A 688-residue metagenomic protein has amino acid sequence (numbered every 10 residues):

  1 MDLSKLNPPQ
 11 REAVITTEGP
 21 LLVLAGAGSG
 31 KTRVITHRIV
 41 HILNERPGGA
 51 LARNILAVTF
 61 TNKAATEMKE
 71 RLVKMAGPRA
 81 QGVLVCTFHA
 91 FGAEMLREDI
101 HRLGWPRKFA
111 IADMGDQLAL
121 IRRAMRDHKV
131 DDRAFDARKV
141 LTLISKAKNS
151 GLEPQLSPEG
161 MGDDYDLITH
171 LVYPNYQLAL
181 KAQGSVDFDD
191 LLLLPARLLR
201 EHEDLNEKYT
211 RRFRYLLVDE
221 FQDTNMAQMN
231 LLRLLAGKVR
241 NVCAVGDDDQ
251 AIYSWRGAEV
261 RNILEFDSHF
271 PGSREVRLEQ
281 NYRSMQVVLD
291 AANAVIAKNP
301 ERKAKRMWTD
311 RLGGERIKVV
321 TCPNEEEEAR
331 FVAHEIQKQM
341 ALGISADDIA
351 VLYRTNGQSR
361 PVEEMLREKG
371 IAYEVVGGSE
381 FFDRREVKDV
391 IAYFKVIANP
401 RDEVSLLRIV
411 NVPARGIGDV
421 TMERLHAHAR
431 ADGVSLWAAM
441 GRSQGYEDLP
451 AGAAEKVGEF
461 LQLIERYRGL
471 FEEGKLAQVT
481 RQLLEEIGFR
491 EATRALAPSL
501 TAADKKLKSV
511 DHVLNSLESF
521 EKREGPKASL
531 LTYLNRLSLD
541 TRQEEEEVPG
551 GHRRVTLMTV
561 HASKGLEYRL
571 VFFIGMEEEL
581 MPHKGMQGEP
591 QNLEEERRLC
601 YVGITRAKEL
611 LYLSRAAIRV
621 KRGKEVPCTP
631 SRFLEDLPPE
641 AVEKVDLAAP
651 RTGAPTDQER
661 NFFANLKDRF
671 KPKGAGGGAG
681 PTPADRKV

Functional and structural regions predicted by a protein language model:
M1, E640-V688: Acidic, low-complexity intrinsically disordered tails
M1-A112, Q183, N206-E207, R261 (+1 more regions): P-loop NTPase Walker
T17, A80-V83, H101-D190, F213 (+4 more regions): ATP-hydrolysis module of ASCE/P-loop NTPase motor domains, specifically the Walker B Asp-Glu catalytic pair
S29-I35, I100, P271-R274, E279-A372 (+3 more regions): Helicase P-loop NTPase motor core
T59, M75-A76, G82, L235-G257 (+2 more regions): Conserved phosphoryl-transfer catalytic core
N62, P106, R123-R126, V140 (+5 more regions): Conserved coupling/interface region of RecA-like P-loop/ASCE motor cores
F88-F91, L167-Y215, N225-L231, L557 (+1 more regions): Conserved helicase/translocase P-loop NTPase motor core
G162, S345, S359-I371, R384 (+1 more regions): Conserved helicase C-terminal RecA-like lobe
